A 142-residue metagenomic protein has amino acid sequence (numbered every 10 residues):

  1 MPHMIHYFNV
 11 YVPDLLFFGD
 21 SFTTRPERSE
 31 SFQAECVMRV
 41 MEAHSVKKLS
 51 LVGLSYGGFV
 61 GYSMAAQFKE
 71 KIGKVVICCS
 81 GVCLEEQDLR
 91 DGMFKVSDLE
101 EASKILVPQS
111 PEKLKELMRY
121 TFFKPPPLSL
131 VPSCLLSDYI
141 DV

Functional and structural regions predicted by a protein language model:
P2-L54, Q67: Active-site loop/oxyanion-hole signature of alpha/beta-hydrolase fold enzymes
Y11, K71-I72, K124: Alpha-solenoid repeat scaffolds
D14, C78-C79, Y120: Alpha/beta-hydrolase-fold catalytic nucleophile elbow
F17, G58, V82-C83: Active-site micro-motifs of SAM-dependent methyltransferase domains
V37, G61-Y62: Aromatic/hydrophobic pocket-lining residues that form π-stacking "cages" and hydrophobic walls in ligand
G53, G57, G61: Gly/Ala-rich beta-loop-alpha elbow adjacent to hydrolase catalytic centers
Y62, A66-Q67, K71-Q109: Flexible "cap/lid" loop of the alpha/beta hydrolase fold
E86-F94, I105-V142: Conserved alpha/beta-hydrolase catalytic His-Asp/Glu region
